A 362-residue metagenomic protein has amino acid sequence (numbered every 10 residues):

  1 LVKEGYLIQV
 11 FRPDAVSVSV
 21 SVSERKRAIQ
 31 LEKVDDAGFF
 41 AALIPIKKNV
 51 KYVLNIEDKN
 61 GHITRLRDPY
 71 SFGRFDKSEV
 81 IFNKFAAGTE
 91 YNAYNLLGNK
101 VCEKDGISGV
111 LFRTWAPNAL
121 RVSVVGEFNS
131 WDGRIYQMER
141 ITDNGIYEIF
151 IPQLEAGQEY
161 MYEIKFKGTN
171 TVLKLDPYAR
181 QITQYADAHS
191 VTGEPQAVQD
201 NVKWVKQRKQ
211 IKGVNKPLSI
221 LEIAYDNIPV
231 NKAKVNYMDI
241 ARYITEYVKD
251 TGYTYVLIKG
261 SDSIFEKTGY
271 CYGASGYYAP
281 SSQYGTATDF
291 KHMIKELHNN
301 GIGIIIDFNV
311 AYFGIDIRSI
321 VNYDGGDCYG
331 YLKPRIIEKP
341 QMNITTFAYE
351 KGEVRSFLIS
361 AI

Functional and structural regions predicted by a protein language model:
L1-L7, V34-A116, I141-E222, V230-K232 (+1 more regions): The feature marks proteins involved in alpha-glucan
F11-S17, W115-V122: Short proline/glycine-enriched turn/loop motifs at strand-loop junctions of beta-rich domains
V18-V20, V122-V124, Y160: Short beta-strand elements bearing conserved aromatic residues within extracellular beta-rich modules
V22-A28, K59, E127-D132, K167: Change "in extracellular beta-sheet-rich domains … of secreted and cell-surface proteins" to "in beta-sheet-rich domains
E24-R25, E127-N129, M138, D176-Q181: Short Gly/aromatic-enriched secondary-structure transition segments
R27-D35, R134-I141: Short, surface-exposed loop motifs enriched in S/T, G, D/E and P with embedded aromatic residues
P117-A119, E127-N129, K165-K167, S261-S263 (+1 more regions): An acidic- and aromatic-residue-enriched active-site/binding cleft used to recognize and process polar
Q181-T183, V202-L218, E222-I362: Substrate-binding/active-site clefts of carbohydrate-active enzymes
